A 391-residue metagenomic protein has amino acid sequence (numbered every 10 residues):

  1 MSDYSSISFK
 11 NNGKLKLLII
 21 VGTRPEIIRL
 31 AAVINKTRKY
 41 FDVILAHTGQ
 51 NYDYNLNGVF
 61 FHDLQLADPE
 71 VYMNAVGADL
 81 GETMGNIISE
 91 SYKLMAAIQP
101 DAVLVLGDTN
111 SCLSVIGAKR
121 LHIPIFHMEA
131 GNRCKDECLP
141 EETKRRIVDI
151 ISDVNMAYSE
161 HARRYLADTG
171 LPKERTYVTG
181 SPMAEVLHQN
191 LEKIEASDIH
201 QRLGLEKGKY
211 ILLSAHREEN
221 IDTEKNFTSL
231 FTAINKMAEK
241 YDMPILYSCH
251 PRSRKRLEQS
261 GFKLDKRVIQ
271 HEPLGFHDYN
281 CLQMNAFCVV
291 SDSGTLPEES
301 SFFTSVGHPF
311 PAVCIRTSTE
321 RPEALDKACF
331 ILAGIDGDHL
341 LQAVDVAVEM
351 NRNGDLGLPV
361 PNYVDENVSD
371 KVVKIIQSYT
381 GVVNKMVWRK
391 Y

Functional and structural regions predicted by a protein language model:
M1-M243, S253-Y391: Nucleotide-activated sugar donor-binding and catalytic core shared by glycosyltransferases and related lipid-linked
